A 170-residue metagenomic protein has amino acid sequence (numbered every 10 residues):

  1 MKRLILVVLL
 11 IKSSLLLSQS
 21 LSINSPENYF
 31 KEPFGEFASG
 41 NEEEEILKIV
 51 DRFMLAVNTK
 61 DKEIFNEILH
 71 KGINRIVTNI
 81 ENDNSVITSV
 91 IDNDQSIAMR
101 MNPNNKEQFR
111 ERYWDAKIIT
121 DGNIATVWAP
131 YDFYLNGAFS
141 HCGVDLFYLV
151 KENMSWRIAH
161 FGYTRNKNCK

Functional and structural regions predicted by a protein language model:
L4-S13: Sec-dependent N-terminal signal peptides
S14-S18: Sec/Tat signal peptide C-region and signal peptidase I cleavage site
Q19-E67: Short, low-complexity N-terminal intrinsically disordered segments enriched in polar/charged residues
Q19-N28, T126, C142-N168: Short beta-strand edge/turn micro-motifs at domain boundaries
D51-L55, L69-D83: Short, solvent-exposed secondary-structure junction/capping segments
F53, F65, I73, V127 (+1 more regions): Hydrophobic pocket/interface hotspot
L69, Y131-F133, G162: Short beta-strand segments enriched in hydrophobic/aromatic residues within well-folded beta-rich domains
N74, I87-A138: Surface-exposed, charged secondary-structure patches
